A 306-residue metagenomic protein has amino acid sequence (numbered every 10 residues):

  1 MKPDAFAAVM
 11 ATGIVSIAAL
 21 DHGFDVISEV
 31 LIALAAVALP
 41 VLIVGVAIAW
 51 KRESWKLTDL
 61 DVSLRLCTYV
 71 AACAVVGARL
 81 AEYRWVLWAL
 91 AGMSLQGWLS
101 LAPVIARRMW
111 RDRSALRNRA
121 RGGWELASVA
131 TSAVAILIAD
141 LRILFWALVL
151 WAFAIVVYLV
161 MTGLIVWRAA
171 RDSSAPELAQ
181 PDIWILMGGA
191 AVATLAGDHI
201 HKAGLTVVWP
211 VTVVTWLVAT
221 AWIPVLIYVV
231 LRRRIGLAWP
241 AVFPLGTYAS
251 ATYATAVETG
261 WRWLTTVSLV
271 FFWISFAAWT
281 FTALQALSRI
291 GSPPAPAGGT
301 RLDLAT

Functional and structural regions predicted by a protein language model:
M1-A49, P294: N-terminal signal-anchor module of multipass membrane proteins
M1-S16, K51-A78, A91, R108-I136 (+6 more regions): Juxtamembrane helix-loop boundaries in multi-pass membrane proteins
I17-E29, A78-W88, I136-A147, G197-V208 (+1 more regions): Helix-coil boundary and interhelical linker segments in multi-pass alpha-helical membrane proteins
I27-V41, W85-L99, F145-Y158, V207-V218 (+1 more regions): Structural signature of hydrophobic alpha-helical transmembrane segments
A36-S54, L95-D112, I155-A170, G189-A191 (+1 more regions): Hydrophobic, membrane-facing alpha-helical anchors
W124-L226: Generic multipass alpha-helical transmembrane bundles of integral membrane proteins
L205-V229, R233-R234, A238-V257, T265: Extended, compositionally biased non-globular segments
